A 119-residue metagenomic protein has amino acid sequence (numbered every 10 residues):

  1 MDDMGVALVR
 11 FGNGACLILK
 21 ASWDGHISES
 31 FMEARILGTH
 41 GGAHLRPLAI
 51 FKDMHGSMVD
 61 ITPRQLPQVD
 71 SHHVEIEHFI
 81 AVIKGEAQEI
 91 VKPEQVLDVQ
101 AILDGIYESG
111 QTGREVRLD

Functional and structural regions predicted by a protein language model:
M1-A49, V74-A87: Contiguous beta-strand/loop segments that form the cofactor/metal-binding neighborhood of enzyme cores
G12, I80-D119: C-terminal helix-rich "cap/oligomerization" subdomain common to oxidoreductases
L19, R64, L118: Hydrophobic residues at beta-strand termini and immediately following loops that shape nucleotide-binding pockets
S28-E33, M54-P63: A short, polar/proline- and glycine-enriched secondary-structure boundary/capping micro-motif
L45-P47, M54, Y107: Generic domain-boundary/flexible-linker signal
S57-Q65, V82-A87: Short, local alpha-helical segments
Q65-I76: Active-site loop of classical SDR/Rossmann-like NAD(P)-dependent oxidoreductases, centered on the catalytic Tyr-X3-Lys
